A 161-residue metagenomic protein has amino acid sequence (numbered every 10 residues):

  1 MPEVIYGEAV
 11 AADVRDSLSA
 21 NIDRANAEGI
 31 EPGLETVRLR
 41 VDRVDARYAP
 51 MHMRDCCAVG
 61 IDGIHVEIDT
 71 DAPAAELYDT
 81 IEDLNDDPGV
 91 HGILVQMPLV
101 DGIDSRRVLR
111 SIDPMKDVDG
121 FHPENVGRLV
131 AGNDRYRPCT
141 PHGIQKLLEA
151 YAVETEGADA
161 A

Functional and structural regions predicted by a protein language model:
M1-A9, D87, I103-R110: Helix-enriched interaction subdomains in cytosolic or periplasmic regions, typified by TIR/SEFIR signaling/NADase cores
M1-I30: Positively charged, low-complexity intrinsically disordered leader regions
E31-R40: Short beta-strand segments enriched in small/hydrophobic residues
L34, M53-T70: Short beta-strand elements in bilobed, periplasmic/extracellular small-molecule ligand-binding domains
D45-M53: Short, surface-exposed alpha-helical segments at coil->helix boundaries
A58-G60, N85, I112-M115: Non-catalytic terminal and connector segments of soluble metabolic enzymes
E76-D87: Short, well-structured alpha-helical segments in soluble
H91-A160: Anion-binding alpha/beta catalytic cores of soluble intermediary-metabolism enzymes, centered on
